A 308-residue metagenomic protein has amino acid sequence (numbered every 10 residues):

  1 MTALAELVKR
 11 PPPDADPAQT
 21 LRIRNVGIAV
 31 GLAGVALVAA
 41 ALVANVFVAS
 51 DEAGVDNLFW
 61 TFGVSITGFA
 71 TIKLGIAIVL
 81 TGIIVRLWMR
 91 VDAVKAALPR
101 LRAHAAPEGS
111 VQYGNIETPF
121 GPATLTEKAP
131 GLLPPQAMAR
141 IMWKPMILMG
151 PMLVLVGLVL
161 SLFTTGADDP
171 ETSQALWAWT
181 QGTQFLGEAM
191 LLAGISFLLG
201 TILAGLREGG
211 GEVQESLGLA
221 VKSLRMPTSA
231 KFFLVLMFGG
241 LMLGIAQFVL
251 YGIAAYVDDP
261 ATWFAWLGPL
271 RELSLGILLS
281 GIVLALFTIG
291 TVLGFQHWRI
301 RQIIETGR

Functional and structural regions predicted by a protein language model:
M1-P17: Short, Lys/Arg-rich, polar N-terminal cytosolic tail immediately upstream of the first transmembrane signal-anchor
L4, A97-A137, G211-M226: Charge-rich cytosolic interhelical loops and cytosolic tails of multi-pass membrane proteins
P12-A36, P130-M152, V221-L241: Juxtamembrane interface helix immediately N-terminal to a transmembrane segment
V26, A33, L37, E52 (+3 more regions): Extended, solvent-exposed polar beta/coil surface segments
V26, L42, F62, I141 (+5 more regions): Charge-rich, solvent-exposed alpha-helical interaction surfaces
G34-L42, G82, V154-G157, L191 (+2 more regions): Helical transmembrane-bundle signal
A39-G54, V156-T172, I245-D259: Membrane-helix interface motif
D56-A105, T172-L234, D259-R308: Extended alpha-helical segments
